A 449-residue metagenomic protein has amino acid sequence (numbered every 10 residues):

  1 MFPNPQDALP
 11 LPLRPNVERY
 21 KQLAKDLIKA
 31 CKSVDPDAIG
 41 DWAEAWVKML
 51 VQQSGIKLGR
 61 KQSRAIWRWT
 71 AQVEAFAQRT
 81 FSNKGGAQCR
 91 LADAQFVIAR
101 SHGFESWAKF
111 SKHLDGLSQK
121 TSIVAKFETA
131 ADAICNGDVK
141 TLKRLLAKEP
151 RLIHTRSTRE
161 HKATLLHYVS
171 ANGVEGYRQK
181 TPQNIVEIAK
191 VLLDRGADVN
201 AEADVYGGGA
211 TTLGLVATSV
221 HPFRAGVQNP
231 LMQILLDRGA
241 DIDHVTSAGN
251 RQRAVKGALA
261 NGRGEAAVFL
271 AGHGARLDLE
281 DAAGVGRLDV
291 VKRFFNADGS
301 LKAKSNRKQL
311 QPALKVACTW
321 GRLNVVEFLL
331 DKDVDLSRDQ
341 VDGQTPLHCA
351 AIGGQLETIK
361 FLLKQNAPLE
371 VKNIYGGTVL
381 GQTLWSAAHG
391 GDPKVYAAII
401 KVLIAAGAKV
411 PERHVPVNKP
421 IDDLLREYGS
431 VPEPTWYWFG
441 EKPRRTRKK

Functional and structural regions predicted by a protein language model:
F2-L142: Intrinsically disordered, low-complexity eukaryotic regions enriched in glycine, serine and charged residues
G116-T129, A260, G264-V285, R293 (+3 more regions): Ankyrin-repeat-protein effector appendages
S122-L165, V285-N306, A313: N-terminal segments that cap or nucleate solenoid repeat domains
D132-G137, Y168-I185, T212-Q228, G257-R263 (+5 more regions): Ankyrin repeat A-helix N-terminal signature
L146-R151, A189-D198, Q233-D241, F269-A275 (+4 more regions): Ankyrin repeat domain, specifically the short helix-to-loop turn at the C-terminus of the second helix of each repeat
H154-S157, A201-D204, I242-T246, L279 (+4 more regions): Ankyrin repeat boundary signal
K162, Y206-G209, R251, L310 (+2 more regions): Start-of-repeat signature of ankyrin repeats
L356-A405: Ankyrin-repeat and related helical/solenoid repeat scaffolds used for protein-protein interactions
